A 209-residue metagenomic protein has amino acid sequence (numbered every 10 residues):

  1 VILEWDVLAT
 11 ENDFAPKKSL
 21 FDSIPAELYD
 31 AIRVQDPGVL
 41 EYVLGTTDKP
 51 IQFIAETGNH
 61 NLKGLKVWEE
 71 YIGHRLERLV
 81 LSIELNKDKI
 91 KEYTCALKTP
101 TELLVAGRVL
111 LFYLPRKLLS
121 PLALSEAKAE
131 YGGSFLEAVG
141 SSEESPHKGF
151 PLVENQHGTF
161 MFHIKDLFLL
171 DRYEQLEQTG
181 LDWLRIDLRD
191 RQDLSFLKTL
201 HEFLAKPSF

Functional and structural regions predicted by a protein language model:
V1-V67, V80-F209: Active-site pocket-lining/capping segments in soluble small-molecule metabolic enzymes
V67-R75: Acidic/polar active-site rim loop that often engages polyanionic ligands
